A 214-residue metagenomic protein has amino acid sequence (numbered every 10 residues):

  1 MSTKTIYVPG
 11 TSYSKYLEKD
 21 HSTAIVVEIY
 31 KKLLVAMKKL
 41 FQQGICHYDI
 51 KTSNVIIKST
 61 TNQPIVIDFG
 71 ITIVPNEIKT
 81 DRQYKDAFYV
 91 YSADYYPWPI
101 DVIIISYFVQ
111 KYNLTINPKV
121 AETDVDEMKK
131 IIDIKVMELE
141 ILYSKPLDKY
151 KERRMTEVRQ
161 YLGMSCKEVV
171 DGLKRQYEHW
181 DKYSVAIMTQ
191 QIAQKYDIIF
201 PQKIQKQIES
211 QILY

Functional and structural regions predicted by a protein language model:
M1-V26: Conserved structural core of kinase catalytic domains
P9, T52, I71: Short, glycine/acidic-enriched loop or turn micro-motifs at the edges of active sites
L33-L40: Conserved hydrophobic alpha-helix
F41-K58: Catalytic-loop of the protein kinase fold
Q63-D197: C-lobe/activation-segment region of protein kinase-like
K203-Y214: Conserved C-terminal C-lobe helix
